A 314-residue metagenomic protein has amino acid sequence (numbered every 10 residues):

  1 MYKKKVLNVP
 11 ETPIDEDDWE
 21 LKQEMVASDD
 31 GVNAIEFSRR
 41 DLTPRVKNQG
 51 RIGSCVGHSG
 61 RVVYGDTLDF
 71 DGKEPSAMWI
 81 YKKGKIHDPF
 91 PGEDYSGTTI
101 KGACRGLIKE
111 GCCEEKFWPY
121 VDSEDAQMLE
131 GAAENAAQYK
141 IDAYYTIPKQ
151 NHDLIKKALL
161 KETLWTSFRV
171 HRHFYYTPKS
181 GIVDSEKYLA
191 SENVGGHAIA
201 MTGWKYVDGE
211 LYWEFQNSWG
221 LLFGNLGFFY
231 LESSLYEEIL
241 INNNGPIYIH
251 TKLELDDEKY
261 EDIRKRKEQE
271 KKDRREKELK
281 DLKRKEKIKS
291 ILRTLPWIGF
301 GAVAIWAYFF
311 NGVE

Functional and structural regions predicted by a protein language model:
M1-G53, L68-F90, C112-L129: Active-site-adjacent structural segments surrounding the nucleophilic cysteine of cysteine proteases and isopeptidases
Y2-P10, R61-G65, I86-Q216, L221-L279: Predominantly the structural core of cysteine protease catalytic domains
S54, H58-R61: Long, well-ordered hydrophobic secondary-structure segments characteristic of membrane-embedded and membrane-proximal
K280-I298: Membrane-penetrating hydrophobic segments
G299-A307: Core hydrophobic alpha-helical membrane-spanning segments
W306-E314: Juxtamembrane boundary at the C-terminal end of a transmembrane helix
